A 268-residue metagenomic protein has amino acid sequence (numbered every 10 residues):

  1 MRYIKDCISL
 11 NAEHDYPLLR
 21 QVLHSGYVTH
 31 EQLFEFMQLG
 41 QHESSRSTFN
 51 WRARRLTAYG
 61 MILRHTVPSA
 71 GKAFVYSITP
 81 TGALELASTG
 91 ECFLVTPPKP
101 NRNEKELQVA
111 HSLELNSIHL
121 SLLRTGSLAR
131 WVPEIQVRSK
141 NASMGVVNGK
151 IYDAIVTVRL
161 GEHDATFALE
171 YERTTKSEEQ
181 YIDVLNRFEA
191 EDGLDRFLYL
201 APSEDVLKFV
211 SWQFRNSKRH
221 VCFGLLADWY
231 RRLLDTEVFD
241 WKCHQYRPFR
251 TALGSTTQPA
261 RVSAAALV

Functional and structural regions predicted by a protein language model:
M1-R102, L267-V268: Nuclease-adjacent, charged terminal/linker segments that flank catalytic cores
Y16-L19, T175, E179-N186, A190-V268: Non-catalytic C-terminal interaction segments of nucleic acid-processing enzymes
G26, G60, G126, D192-D195: Structural motif
F34, L115-L123, S211: Generic solvent-exposed, charged/amphipathic alpha-helical segments that serve as macromolecular interface scaffolds
T48, A110-E114, Q180: Soluble or luminal CAZymes and related metallo-dependent hydrolases
H65, L107-A110, H119-F167, R173-S177: Active-site metal-binding core of divalent-cation-utilizing nuclease and nuclease-like domains
K99-N116: A short, highly charged nucleic-acid-interacting micro-segment common to nuclease and nuclease-linked defense proteins
